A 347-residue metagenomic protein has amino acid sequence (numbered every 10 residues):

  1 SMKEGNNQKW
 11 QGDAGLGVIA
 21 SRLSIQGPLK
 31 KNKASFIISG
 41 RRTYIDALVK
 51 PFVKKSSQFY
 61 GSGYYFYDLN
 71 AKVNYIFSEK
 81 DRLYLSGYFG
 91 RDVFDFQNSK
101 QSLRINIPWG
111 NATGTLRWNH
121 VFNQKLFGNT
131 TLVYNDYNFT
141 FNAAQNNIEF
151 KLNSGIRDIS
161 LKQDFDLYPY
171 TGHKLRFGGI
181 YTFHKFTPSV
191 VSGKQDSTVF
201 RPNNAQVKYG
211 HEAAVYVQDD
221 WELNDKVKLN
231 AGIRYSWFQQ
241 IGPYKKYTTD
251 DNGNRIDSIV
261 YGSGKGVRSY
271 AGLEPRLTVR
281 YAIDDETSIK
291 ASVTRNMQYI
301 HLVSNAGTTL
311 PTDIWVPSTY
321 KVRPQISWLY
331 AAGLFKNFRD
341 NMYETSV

Functional and structural regions predicted by a protein language model:
S1-E4, W10-I76, Y84-Y88: Predominantly transmembrane beta-strands of Gram-negative outer membrane beta-barrel pores used for transport
M2-E4, L16, G27-L29, Y75-F77 (+13 more regions): Residue-level signature of outer-membrane beta-barrel architecture
M2-E4, V18-A20, L29-K31, R42-D46 (+7 more regions): Transmembrane beta-strands of outer-membrane beta-barrel pores
W10, G17-S21, Y65-Y67, P108-A112 (+4 more regions): Residues that define the transmembrane beta-barrel architecture of outer-membrane proteins
K54-Q58, G90-R91, K100-N106, Q145-L152 (+4 more regions): Flexible, surface-exposed loop regions and adjacent strand-edge segments of Gram-negative outer-membrane beta-barrel
N74-D92, P108-Y247, Y343-V347: Face-selective signature of the C-terminal outer-membrane beta-barrel domain
S102-V121, N203-G210, R268, M297-S346: Outer-membrane beta-barrel signature, preferentially recognizing the C-terminal barrel domain of Gram-negative
N138, K185-D196, R201, Q239-G253 (+2 more regions): Surface-exposed extracellular loop regions of Gram-negative outer-membrane beta-barrel proteins, predominantly
